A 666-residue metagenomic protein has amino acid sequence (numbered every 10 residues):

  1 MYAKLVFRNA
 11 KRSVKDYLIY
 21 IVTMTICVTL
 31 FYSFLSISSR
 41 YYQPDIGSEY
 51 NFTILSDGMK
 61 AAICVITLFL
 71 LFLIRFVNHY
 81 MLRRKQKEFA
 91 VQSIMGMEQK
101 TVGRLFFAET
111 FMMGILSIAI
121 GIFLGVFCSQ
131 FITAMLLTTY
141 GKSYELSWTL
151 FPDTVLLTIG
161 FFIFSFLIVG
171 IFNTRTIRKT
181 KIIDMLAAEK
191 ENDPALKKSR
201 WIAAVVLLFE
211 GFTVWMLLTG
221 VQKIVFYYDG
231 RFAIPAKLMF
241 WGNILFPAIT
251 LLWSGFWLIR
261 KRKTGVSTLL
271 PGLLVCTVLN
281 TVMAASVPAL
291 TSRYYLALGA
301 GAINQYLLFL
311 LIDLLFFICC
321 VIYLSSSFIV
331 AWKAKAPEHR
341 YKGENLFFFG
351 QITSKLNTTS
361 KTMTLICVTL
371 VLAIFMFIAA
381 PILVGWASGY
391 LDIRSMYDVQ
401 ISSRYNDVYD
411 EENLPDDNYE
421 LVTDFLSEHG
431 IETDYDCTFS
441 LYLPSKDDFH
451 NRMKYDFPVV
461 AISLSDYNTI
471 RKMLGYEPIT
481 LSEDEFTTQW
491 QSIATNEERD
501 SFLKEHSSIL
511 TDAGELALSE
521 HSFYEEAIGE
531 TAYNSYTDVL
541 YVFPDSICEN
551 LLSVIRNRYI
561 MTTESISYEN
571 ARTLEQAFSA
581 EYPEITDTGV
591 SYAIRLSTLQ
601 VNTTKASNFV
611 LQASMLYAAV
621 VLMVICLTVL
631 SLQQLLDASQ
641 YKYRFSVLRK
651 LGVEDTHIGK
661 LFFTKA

Functional and structural regions predicted by a protein language model:
M1-T29, L196-K198, W257-G272, Y323-V371 (+2 more regions): N-terminal Sec/SRP start-transfer signal
L5-D16, I26, F72-M112, E189-D193 (+1 more regions): Interfacial "coupling" helices/loops that link adjacent transmembrane helices in transporter permeases
V14-Y20, F106-L124, I159, I163 (+3 more regions): Selective transmembrane-helix segments that form parts of the transport pathway or gating/packing helices in multipass
K15-V22, S33-V65, Y80-R83, G230-I249 (+6 more regions): Peri-transmembrane interface segments
T29-A61, M135, L324-S325, V371-Y397 (+2 more regions): Alpha-helical transmembrane segments
T29-R40, F76-Y80, M113-K142, T154-K179 (+6 more regions): Small-residue-rich transmembrane alpha-helices
N51-L68, G141-I168, A195-F209, A233-A248 (+5 more regions): Conserved transmembrane alpha-helices of multi-pass membrane proteins, especially helix-helix packing segments enriched
Y390-V624: Basic-flanked hydrophobic alpha-helices used for secretion and membrane insertion
